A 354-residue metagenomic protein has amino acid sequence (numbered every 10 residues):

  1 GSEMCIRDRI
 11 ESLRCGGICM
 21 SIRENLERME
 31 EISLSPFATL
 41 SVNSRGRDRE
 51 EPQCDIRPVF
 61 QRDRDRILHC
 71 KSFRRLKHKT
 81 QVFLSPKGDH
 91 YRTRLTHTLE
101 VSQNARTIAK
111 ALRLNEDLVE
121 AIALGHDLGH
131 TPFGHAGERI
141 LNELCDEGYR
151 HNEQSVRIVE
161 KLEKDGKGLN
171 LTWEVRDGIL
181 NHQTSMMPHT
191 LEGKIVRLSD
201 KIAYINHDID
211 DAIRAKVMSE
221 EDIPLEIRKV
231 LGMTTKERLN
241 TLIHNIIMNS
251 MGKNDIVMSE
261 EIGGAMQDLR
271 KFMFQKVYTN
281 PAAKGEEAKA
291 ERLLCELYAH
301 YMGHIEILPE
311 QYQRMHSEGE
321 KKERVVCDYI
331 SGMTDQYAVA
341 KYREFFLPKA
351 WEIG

Functional and structural regions predicted by a protein language model:
G1-I6: Short, small-residue-biased leader/transition segments that mark boundaries at the very start of proteins
R7-R9, R14: Basic polycationic patches enriched in arginine
G16-T98, S102-I108, N115-E116, Y149-G354: Histidine-centered, transition-metal-coordinating active-site segments
A111-L112, G129: Alpha-helix boundary/capping segments in eukaryotic regulatory proteins
L118, I122, D127-D165: A generic, well-ordered mixed alpha/beta core segment in the N-terminal half of proteins
